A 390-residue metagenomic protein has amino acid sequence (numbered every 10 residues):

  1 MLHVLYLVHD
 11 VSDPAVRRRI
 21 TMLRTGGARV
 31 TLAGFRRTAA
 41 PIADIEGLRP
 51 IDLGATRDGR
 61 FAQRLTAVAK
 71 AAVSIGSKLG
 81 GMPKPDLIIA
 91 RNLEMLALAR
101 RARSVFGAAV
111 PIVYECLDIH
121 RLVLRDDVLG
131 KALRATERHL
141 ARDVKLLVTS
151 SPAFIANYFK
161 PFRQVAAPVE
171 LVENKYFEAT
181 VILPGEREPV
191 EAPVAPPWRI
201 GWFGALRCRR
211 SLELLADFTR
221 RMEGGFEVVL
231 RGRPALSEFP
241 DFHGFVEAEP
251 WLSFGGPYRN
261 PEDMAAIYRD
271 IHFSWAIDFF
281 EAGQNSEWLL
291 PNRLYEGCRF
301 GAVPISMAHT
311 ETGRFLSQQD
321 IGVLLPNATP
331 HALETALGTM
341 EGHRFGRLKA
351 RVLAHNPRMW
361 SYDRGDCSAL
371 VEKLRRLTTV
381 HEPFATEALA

Functional and structural regions predicted by a protein language model:
M1-A40, L146, R163-Q164, E173 (+3 more regions): N-terminal subdomain of nucleotide-sugar transferases
L5, V148, P189-R210, L215-T219 (+1 more regions): Conserved donor-binding/catalytic core segment of Leloir-type glycosyltransferases
P14, R210, P257-Y295, I305-R314: Nucleotide-sugar-dependent
R37, H120, A153-F154, L171-E186 (+2 more regions): Short beta-strand->alpha-helix junction loop in the catalytic core of nucleotide-activated group-transfer enzymes
I75-G80, A97, V105, Y114 (+1 more regions): Membrane-proximal helix-turn-helix segments that form the acceptor-binding/catalytic region of lipid-linked
R138-V181, R314-F315: A short, active-site helix/loop in glycosyltransferases that binds the activated sugar's phosphate group
G232, F239-D270: Nucleotide-activated donor-binding/catalytic signature segment of Leloir-type glycosyltransferases, i.e., the conserved
N327-E334, E341-L377: A charged, aromatic-enriched C-terminal amphipathic alpha-helix characteristic of glycosyltransferases across folds
